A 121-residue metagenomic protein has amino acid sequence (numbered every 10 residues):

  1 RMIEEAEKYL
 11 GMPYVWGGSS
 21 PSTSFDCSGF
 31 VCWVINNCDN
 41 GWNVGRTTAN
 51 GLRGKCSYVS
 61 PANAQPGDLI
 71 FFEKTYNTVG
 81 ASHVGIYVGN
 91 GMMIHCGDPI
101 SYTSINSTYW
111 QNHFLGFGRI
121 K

Functional and structural regions predicted by a protein language model:
R1, E5, D26-W33, Q65-P66 (+2 more regions): Extracytoplasmic/secreted proteins, especially bacterial periplasmic and envelope-associated proteins
R1-G11, G116-K121: Non-catalytic ligand/cofactor/substrate-binding and regulatory segments of enzyme domains
E5, G11-M12, T23, P61 (+2 more regions): N-terminal hydrophobic or amphipathic segments with adjacent small-residue motifs that include Sec signal peptides
M12-P66: Catalytic cysteine-centered active-site loop
W42, A49, R53-P61, Y76-K121: Aromatic- and glycine-rich peptidoglycan recognition patches
